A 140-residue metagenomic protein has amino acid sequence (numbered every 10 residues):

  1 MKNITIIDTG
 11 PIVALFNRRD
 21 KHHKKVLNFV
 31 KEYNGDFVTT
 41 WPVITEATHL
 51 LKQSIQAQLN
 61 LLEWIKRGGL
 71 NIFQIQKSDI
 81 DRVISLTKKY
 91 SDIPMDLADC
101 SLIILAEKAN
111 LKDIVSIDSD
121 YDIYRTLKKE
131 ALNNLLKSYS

Functional and structural regions predicted by a protein language model:
M1-D20: Metal-dependent nucleic-acid phosphoesterase active-site entry motif
N3-T5, K24-P94, I104, K108-L111 (+1 more regions): PIN-domain endoribonuclease scaffold, especially VapC-family toxins
D8-T9, T40, I117: A secondary-structure boundary/capping signal
D99-C100: Conserved glycosyltransferase catalytic-site signature
D118-D122: Low-complexity, intrinsically disordered Gly/Pro/Thr-rich segments
